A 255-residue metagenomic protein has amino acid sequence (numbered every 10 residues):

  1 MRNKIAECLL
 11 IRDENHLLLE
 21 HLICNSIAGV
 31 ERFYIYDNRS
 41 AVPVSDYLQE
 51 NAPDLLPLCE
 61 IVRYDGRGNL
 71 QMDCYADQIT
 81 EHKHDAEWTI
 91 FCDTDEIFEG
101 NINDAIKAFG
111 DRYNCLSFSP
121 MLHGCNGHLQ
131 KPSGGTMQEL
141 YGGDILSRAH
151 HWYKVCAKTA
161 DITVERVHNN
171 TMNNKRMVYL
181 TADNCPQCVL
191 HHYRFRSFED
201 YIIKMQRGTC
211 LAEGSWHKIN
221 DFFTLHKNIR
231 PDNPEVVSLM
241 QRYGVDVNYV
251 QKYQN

Functional and structural regions predicted by a protein language model:
K4-A6: Cell-envelope/extracellular polymer assembly enzymes that use nucleotide-activated donors
L9-I23, R39: Active-site beta-to-alpha loop of glycosyltransferases that engages the nucleotide-sugar donor
I23-R32: Short, acidic, metal-binding catalytic loop of nucleotide-sugar glycosyltransferases
E31, E87, N114: Short acidic/polar active-site loop segments enriched in Thr and Asp
E31-R39, I61-D65: Short beta-strand/loop segment that forms part of the nucleotide-sugar
V44-T89: Active-site-proximal specificity loops/subdomain of glycosyltransferases
M72-C74, G100-N255: Catalytic-site signature of metal-activated, phosphate-bearing donor transferases, centered on the GT-A/GT-A-like
A86-E99: Short beta-strand-to-loop acidic/aromatic patch adjacent to the donor-nucleotide binding site
